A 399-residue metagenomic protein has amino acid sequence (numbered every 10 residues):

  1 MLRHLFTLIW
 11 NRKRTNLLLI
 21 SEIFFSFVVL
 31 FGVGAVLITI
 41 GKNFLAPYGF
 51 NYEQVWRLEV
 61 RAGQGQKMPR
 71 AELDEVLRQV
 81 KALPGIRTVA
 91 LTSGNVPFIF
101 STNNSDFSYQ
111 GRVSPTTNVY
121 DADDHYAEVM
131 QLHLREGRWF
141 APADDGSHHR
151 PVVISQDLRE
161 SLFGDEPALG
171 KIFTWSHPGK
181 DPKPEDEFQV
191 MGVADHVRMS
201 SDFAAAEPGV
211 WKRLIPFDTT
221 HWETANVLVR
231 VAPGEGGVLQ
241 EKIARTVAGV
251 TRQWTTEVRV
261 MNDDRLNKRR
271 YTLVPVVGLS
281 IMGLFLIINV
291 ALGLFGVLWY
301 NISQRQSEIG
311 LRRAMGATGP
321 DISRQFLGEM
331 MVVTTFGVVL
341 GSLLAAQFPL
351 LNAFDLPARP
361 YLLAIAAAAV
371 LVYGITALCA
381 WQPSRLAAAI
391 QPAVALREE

Functional and structural regions predicted by a protein language model:
L2-T7, A368-E399: C-terminal membrane-exit region of the final transmembrane helix in multipass inner-membrane proteins
R3-W10, R14, L292-V333, I390-E398: Intracellular coupling helices
N11, T15-N16, V250-G283, Q304 (+1 more regions): Membrane-helix entry/capping segments
R12-T39, T272-S307, T335-F336, G374 (+1 more regions): Hydrophobic alpha-helical transmembrane segments of multi-pass inner-membrane transport and secretion
G34-L162, P178-D181: Structured, solvent-exposed hinge/loop segments at the ends of secondary-structure elements
L77-L83, R87-T88, P182-V276: "Rare, low-scoring activations can occur in soluble or secreted enzymes where short amphipathic helices or signal
L169-E185: Short conserved beta-strand and strand-loop elements enriched in small hydrophobics with frequent Asp/Gly
L286, S307-A353, A367, L371 (+1 more regions): Transmembrane alpha-helical interface segments in multi-pass membrane proteins
